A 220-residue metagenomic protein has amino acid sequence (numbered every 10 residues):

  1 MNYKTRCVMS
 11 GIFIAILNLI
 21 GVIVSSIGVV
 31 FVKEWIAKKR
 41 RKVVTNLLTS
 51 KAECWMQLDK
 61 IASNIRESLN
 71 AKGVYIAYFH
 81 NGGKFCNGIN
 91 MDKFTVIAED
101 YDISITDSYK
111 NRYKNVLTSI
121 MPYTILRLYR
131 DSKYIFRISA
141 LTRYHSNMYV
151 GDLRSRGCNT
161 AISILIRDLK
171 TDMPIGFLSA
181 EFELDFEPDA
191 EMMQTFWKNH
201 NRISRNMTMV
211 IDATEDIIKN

Functional and structural regions predicted by a protein language model:
M1-V8: Short, Lys/Arg-enriched N-terminal segments with co-localized hydrophobic residues within the first ~10-30 amino acids
F13-S104, I203-N220: Intrinsically disordered, low-complexity terminal regulatory regions
L69, R156-G157: A structural signal for short coil/turn segments at secondary-structure junctions
Y78-H80, K170, F182-L184: Short, flexible loop/turn elements at secondary-structure junctions
F94-R156: Regulatory sensory and allosteric helical modules in signal-transduction proteins and certain transcription factors
V150, A161-S163, F177: Short hydrophobic/aromatic beta-strand element in the GNAT-like acyltransferase core that lines or flanks the acyl-donor
N159-L169: A short, aliphatic-rich beta-strand micro-motif
P174-N220: Juxtadomain coupling helices with adjacent low-complexity linkers
